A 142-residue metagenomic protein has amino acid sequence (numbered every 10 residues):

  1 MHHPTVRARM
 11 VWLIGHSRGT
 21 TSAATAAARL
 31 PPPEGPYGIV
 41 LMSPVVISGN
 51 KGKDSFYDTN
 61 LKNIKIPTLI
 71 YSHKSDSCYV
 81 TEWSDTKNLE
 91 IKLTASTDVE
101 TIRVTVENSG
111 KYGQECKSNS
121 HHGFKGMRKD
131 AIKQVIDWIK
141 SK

Functional and structural regions predicted by a protein language model:
M1-H3, R29, N88-K92, W138: A generic secondary-structure signal
H2-H3, A8-N63: Primarily recognizes the serine-hydrolase "nucleophile elbow" in alpha/beta-hydrolase and SGNH/GDSL folds
A8, V46-I47, S75-S77, S120-G126: Second-shell loop/turn segments in exported
G19, Y57, D85, R128-A131: Stable alpha-helical elements in mature extracytoplasmic
T20, S48, S77, N108-G110: Flexible, glycine-rich phosphate/dinucleotide-binding loops and adjacent beta-alpha linkers at cofactor/substrate
G38, S43-E100: The feature captures the conserved acid-bearing segment of alpha/beta-hydrolase catalytic domains
T97-K142: C-terminal catalytic histidine-bearing segment of alpha/beta-hydrolase fold enzymes
